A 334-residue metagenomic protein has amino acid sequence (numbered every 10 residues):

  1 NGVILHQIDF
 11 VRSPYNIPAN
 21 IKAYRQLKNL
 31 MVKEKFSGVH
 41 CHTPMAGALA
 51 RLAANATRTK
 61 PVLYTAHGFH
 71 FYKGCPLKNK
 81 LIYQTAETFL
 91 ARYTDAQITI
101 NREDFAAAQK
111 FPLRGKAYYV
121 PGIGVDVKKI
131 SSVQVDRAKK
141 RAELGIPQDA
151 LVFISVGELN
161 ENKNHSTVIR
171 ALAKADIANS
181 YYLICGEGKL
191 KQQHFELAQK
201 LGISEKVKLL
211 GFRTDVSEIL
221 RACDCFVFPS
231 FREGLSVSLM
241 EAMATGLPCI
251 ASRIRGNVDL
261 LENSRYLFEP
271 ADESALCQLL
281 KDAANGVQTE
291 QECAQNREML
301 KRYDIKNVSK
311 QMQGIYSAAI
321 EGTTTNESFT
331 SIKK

Functional and structural regions predicted by a protein language model:
N1-A19, E103-A108, Y119, K189: N-terminal strand-loop element at the rim of the active site of nucleotide-sugar-dependent glycosyltransferases
H6-Q7, T88-D136: Donor nucleotide-sugar binding/catalytic pocket of nucleotide-sugar-dependent glycosyltransferases
C41-G47: Short His-centered aromatic/hydrophobic patch
L151-K174, K189-E196, S274, K310: A conserved mid-protein helix/loop that constitutes part of the nucleotide-sugar donor-binding site
F195-G211: Nucleotide-activated donor-binding/catalytic signature segment of Leloir-type glycosyltransferases, i.e., the conserved
F212, F231: Aromatic "clamp/platform" in nucleotide-sugar-dependent glycosyltransferases that forms part of the donor/acceptor
P248-A251: Short hydrophobic beta-strand element within catalytic cores of glycosyltransferases and related nucleotide-activated
N263-E273, D282-V287: Conserved acidic donor-binding segment of nucleotide-sugar-dependent glycosyltransferases
